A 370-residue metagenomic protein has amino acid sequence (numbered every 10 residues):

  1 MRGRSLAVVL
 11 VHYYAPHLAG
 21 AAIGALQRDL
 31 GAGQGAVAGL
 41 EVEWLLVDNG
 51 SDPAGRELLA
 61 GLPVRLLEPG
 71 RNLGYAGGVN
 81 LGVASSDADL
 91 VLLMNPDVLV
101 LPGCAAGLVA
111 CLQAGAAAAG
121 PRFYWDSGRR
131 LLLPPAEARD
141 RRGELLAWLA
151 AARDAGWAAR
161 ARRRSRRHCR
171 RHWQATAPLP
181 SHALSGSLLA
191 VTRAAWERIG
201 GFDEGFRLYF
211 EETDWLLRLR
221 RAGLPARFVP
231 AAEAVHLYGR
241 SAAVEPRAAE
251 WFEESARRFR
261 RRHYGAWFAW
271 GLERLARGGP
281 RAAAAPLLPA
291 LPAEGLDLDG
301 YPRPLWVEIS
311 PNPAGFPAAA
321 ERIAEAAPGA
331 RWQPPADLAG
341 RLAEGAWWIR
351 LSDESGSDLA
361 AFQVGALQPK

Functional and structural regions predicted by a protein language model:
L26-R71: Acidic donor-binding segment of Leloir-type glycosyltransferases
P53-A54, A76-G77, V98-A110, A360: Acidic donor-binding/catalytic loop of UDP-sugar-dependent glycosyltransferases, especially processive GT2
E68-S86: Glycine-rich, basic loop-to-helix element that forms the pyrophosphate-binding segment of sugar-nucleotide handling
V91: Short aromatic/hydrophobic "clamp" motif used to bind/position activated sugar donors
L101-P134: Conserved donor NDP-sugar-binding/catalytic core segment of glycosyltransferases
A138-S181: Short, flexible, basic/aromatic active-site loop/helix in glycosyltransferases
W173-T176, H182-G200, G205-E233: A short, conserved alpha-helix in the catalytic core of glycosyltransferases
L217-A290: Active-site-adjacent helix/loop segment of glycosyltransferases that harbors family-specific signature motifs
